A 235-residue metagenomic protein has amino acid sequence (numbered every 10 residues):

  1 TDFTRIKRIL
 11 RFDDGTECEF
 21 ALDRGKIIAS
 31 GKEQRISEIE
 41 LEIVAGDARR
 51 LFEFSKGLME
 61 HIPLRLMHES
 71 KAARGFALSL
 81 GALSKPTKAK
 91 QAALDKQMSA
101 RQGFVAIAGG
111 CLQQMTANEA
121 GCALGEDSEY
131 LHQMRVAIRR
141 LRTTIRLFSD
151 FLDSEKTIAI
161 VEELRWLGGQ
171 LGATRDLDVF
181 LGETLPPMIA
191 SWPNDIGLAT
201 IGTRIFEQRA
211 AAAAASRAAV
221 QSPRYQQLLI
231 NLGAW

Functional and structural regions predicted by a protein language model:
T1-W235: Function-determining surface determinants
